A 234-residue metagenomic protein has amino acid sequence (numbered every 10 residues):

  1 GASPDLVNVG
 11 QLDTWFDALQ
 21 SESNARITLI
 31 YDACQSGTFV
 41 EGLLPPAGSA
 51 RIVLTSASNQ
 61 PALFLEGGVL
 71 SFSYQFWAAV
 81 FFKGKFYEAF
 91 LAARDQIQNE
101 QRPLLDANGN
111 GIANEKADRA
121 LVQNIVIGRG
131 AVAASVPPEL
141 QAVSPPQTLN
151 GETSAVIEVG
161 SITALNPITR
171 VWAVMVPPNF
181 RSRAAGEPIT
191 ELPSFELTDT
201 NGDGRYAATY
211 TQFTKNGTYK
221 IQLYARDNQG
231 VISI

Functional and structural regions predicted by a protein language model:
G1-L19: A short, glycine/acidic-enriched catalytic loop
W15, Q75-F76, T209, I221: Short, hydrophobic/aromatic alpha-helical segments in well-folded domains
F16, Q20-S21, L44, T163: N-terminal cationic-hydrophobic initiation segments that often serve targeting/anchoring roles
L19-S23, K83-G84: Secondary-structure boundary elements
E22-R26, I168: A general structural motif
I27-N124: Active-site-proximal C-terminal subdomain of hydrolase catalytic domains
G130-I234: Glycan-association/targeting regions that enable binding to alpha-glucans and other polysaccharides
